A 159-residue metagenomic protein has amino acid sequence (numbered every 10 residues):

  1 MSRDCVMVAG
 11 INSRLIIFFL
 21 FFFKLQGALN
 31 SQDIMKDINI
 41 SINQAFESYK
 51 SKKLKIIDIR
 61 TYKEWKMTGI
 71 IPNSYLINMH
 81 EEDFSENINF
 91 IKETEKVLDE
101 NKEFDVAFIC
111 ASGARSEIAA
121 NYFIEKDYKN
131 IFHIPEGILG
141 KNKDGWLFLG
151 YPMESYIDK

Functional and structural regions predicted by a protein language model:
S2: A cross-kingdom feature strongest in bacterial/archaeal respiratory oxidoreductases
C5, G27-L54, K63-D105, R115-K159: Rhodanese-like catalytic fold shared by cysteine-dependent sulfurtransferases and DSP/PTP-type phosphatases
C5-S31: Classical Sec-dependent N-terminal signal peptides that target proteins to the secretory pathway
I56-D58: Structural scaffold elements adjacent to functional motifs in cytosolic proteins
F108-C110: Short, surface-exposed ligand- or partner-binding patches at beta-edge/loop junctions that are enriched in aromatics
